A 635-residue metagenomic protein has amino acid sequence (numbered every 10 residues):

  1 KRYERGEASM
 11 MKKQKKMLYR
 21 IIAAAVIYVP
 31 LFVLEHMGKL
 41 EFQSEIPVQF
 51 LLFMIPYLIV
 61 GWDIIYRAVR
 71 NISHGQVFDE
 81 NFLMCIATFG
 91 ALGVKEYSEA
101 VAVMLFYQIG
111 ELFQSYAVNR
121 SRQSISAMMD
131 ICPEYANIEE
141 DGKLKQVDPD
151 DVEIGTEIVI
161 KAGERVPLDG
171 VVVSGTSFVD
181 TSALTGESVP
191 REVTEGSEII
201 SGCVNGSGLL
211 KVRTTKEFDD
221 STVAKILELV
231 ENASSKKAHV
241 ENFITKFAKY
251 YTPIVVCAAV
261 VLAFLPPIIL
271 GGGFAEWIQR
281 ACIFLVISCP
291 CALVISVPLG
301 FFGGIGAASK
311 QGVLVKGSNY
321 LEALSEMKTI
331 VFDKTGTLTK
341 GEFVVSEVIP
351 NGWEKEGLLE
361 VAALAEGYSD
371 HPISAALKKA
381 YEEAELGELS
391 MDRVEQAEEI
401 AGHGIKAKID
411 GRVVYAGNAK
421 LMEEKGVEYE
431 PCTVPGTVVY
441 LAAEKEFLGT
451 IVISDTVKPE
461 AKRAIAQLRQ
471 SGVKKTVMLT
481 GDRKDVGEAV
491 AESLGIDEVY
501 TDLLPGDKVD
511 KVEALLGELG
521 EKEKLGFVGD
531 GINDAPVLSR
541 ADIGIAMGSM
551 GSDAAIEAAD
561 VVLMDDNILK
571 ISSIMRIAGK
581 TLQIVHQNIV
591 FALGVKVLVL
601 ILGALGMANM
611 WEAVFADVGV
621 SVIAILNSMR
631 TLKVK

Functional and structural regions predicted by a protein language model:
G6, L18, Y28-F32, F53-Y135 (+8 more regions): Actuator/coupling domain of P-type ATPases
A23-V26, N242-G271, R280-F301, H586-F615: Bilayer-spanning, highly hydrophobic alpha-helical transmembrane segments
L31-Q49: Short, hydrophobic transmembrane alpha-helix segments
V69-D79, Y116-S126, L299-S318, M629-K635: Juxtamembrane helix-loop transition segments at the membrane interface in multi-pass membrane proteins
C85, L184, Q279, A292-A365 (+2 more regions): Conserved catalytic phosphorylation-site environment of P-type ATPases
K161, V345, I349-K475, K484 (+1 more regions): P-type ATPase nucleotide-binding
G411, T437, A443-Q587: Conserved ATP-binding TGD loop and adjacent catalytic N/P-domain core of P-type ATPases
L519-K522, A559, M564-K635: Membrane-embedded transport module
